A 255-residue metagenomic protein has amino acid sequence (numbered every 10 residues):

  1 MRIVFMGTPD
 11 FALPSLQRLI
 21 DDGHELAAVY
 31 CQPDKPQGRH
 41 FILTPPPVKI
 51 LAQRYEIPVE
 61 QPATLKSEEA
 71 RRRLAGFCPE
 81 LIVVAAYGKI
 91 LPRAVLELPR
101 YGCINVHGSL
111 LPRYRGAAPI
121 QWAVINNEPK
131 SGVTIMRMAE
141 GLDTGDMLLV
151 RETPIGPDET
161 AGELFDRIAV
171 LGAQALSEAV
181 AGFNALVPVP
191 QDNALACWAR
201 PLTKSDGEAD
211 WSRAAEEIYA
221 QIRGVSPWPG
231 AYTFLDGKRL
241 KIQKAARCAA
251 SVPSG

Functional and structural regions predicted by a protein language model:
M1-R39: N-terminal Rossmann-like dinucleotide-binding module
T8-F11, A63-K66, Y87-K89: Short beta->alpha connector loops
D22, Q32, L81-W198, S205: Donor/substrate-binding cores of folate-linked one-carbon enzymes
E25, E56-P58, G102: Conserved beta-strand segments of alpha/beta enzyme cores
A28, Q61, L148-L149: A structural microfeature
Q32, P36-C78: N-terminal glycine-/serine-/threonine-rich beta1-alpha1-beta2 phosphate-ribose binding loop of Rossmann-like
N193-G255: Internal anion-binding site segments
